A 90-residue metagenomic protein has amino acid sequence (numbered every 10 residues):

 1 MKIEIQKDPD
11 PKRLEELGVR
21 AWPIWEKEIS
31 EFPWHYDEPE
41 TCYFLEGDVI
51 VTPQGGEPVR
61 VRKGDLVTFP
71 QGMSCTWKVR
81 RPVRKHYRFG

Functional and structural regions predicted by a protein language model:
M1-I3, P9, P23, R84-G90: Double-stranded beta-helix
D8-D10, G18-D37, P70-Q71: Conserved short histidine dyad/triad with adjacent acidic residue
L17, F32-Y36, P53, V59-R60 (+1 more regions): Short histidine-centered beta-strand/loop micro-motifs that create catalytic or ligand/metal-coordination sites
W34, V51, K85-Y87: Short hydrophobic/aromatic-rich beta-strand segments that constitute the beta-sheet cores of beta-sandwich/beta-barrel
Y36-V51: Short, conserved beta-strand element in jelly-roll/cupin
G55-Q71: Short acidic-glycine-tyrosine-enriched beta hairpin
Q71-G90: Ligand-binding loop in jelly-roll beta-barrel domains
